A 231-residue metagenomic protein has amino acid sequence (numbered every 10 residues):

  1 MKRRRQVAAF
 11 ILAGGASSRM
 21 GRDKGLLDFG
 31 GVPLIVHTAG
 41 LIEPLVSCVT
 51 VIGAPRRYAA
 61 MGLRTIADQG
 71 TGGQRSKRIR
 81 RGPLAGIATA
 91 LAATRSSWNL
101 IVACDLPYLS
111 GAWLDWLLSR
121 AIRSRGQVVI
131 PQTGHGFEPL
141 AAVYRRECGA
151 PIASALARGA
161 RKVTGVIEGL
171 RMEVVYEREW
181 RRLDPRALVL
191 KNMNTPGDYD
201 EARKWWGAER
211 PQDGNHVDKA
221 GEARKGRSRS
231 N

Functional and structural regions predicted by a protein language model:
M1, Q74, E209-N231: Intrinsic disorder/low-complexity segments
K2-V189, D200-R210: Nucleotide and nucleotide-moiety/phosphate-recognizing core
